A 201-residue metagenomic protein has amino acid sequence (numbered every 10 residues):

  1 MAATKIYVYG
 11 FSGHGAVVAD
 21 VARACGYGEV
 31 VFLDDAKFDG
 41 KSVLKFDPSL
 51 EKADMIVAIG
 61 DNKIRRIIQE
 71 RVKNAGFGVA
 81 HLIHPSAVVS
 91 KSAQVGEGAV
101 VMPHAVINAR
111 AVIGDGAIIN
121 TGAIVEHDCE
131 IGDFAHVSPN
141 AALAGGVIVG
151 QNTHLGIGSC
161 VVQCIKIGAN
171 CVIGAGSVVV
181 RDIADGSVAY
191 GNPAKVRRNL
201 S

Functional and structural regions predicted by a protein language model:
M1-I59: A solvent-exposed beta-alpha-beta segment
M1-K5, N170, S201: Short, low-complexity, intrinsically disordered N-terminal peptides in bacterial proteins
G13-H14, K63-I64, Q94, V178: Short alpha-helical
A19-V21, I67-R71, I113-G114, A184-D185 (+1 more regions): Short amphipathic alpha-helical segments
G28, G78, I124: Residue-level detector of anion-binding/catalytic polar loops
K37-V88: Phosphate-bearing ligand-interacting subdomains that bind or position ATP/ADP/UDP/GDP/NAD(P) or nucleotide-linked
H81-Y190, A194-R197: Structural signal for interior beta-strand "rungs" in well-ordered beta-sheet cores of soluble enzyme domains
